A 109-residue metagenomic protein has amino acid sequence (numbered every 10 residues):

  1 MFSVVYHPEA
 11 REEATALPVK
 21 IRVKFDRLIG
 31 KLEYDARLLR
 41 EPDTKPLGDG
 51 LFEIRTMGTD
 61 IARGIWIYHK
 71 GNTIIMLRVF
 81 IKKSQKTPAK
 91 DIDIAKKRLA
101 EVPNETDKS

Functional and structural regions predicted by a protein language model:
M1-I61, K70-I74, I81-S109: Basic, Lys/Arg-enriched alpha-helical interface segments
I65: Short, surface-exposed charged micro-motifs
